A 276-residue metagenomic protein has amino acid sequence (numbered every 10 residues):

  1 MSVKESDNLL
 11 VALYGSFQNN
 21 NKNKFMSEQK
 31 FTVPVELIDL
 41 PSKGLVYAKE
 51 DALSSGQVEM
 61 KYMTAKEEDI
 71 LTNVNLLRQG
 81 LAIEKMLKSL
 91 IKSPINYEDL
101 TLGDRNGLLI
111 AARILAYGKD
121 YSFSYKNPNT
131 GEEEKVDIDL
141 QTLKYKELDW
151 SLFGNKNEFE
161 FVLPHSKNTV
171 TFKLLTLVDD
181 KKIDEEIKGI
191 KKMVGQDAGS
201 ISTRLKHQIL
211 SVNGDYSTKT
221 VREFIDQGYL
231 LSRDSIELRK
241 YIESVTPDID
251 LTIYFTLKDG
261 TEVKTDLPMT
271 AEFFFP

Functional and structural regions predicted by a protein language model:
S2-P276: Long C-terminal interaction/binding lobes of large macromolecular proteins
